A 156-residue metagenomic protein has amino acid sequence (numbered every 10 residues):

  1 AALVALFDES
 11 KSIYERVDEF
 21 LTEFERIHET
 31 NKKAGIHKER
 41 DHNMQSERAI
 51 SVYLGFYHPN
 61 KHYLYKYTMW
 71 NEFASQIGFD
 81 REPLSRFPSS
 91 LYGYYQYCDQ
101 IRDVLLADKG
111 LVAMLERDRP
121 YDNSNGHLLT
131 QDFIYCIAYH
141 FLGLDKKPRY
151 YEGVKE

Functional and structural regions predicted by a protein language model:
L3, D8-F20, F24, K66-E156: C-terminal accessory module of base-excision DNA glycosylases/AP lyases that mediates lesion recognition and DNA
F20-R40: Active-site-adjacent structural elements in folded domains
N31, N43, N60, N71 (+1 more regions): Detector for Asparagine
I36-G55: Helix-hairpin-helix
M44-Q45, L64, T68: Alpha-helix N-cap and coil->helix boundary residues
F56-K66: Catalytic Zn2+-binding segment of zinc metalloproteases
